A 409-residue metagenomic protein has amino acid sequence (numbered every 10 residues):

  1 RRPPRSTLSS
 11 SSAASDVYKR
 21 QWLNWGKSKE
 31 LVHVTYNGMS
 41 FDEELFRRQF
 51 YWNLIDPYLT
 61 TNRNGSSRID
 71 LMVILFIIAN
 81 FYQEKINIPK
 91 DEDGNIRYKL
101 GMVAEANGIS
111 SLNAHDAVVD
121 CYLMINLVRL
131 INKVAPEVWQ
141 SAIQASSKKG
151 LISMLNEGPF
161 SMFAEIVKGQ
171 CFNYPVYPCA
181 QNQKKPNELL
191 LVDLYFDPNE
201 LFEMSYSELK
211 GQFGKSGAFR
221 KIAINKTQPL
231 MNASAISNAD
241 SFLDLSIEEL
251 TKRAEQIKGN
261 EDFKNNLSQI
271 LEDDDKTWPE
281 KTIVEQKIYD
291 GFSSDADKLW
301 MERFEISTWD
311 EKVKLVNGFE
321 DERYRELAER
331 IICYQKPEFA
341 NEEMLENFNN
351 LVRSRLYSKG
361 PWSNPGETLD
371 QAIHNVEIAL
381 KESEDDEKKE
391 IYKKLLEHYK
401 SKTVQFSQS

Functional and structural regions predicted by a protein language model:
R2-A14, Y18: Single conserved hydrophobic/aromatic residue that forms the stacking wall/gate of nucleotide- or nucleobase-binding
A13-E30: Glycine-rich, N-terminal phosphate-binding loop and its surrounding beta-alpha-beta segment
D16, S40, V118-C121, G366 (+2 more regions): Generic detection of long, well-ordered alpha-helical segments
W25-P136, A145, R303-F304, W309-P337 (+2 more regions): Metal-dependent phosphoesterase core characteristic of DEDDh/y 3'-5' exonuclease domains
H33, N37, S111, H115 (+7 more regions): Generic amphipathic alpha-helical segments used as scaffolds and interaction surfaces in large, multi-domain proteins
Y58, Q83-I86, P136-W139, G150 (+10 more regions): Residue-level signal for secondary-structure boundary elements
L130-D262, Y357-S409: Acidic two-metal-ion nuclease catalytic site recognized across multiple nuclease folds, prominently DnaQ/RNase D-T
D262-E367: Substrate-recognition/cap regions that form aromatic- and gly/pro-loop-enriched pockets for small-molecule ligands
